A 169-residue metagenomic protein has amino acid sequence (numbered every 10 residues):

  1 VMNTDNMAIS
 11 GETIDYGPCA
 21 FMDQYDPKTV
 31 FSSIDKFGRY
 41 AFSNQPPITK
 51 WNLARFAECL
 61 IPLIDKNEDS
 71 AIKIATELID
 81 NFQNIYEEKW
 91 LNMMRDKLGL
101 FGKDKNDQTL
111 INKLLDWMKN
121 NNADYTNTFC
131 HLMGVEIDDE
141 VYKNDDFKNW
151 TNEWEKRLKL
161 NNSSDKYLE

Functional and structural regions predicted by a protein language model:
N3-P62: Catalytic activation segment of kinase domains across protein kinase-like and atypical kinase folds
K36-E169: Regulatory N- and C-terminal appendages and interdomain linkers associated with kinase/kinase-like NTP transferase
